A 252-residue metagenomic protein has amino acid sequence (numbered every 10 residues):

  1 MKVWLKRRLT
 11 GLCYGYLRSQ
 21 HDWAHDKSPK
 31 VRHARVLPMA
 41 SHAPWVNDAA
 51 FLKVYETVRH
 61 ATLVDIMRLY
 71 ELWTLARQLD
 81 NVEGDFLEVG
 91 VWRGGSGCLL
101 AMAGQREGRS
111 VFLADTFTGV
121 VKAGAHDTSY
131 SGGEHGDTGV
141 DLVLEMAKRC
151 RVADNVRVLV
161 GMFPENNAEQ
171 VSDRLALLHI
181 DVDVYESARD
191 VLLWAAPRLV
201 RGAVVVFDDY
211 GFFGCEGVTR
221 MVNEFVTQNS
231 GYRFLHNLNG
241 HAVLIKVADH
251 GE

Functional and structural regions predicted by a protein language model:
M1-T57, V247: Membrane-proximal basic amphipathic "stem/tether" segments
P38-L63, W73, V82-E252: S-adenosylmethionine/decaboxylated-SAM
M67-E71: N-terminal pre-P-loop "Q-motif" helix
